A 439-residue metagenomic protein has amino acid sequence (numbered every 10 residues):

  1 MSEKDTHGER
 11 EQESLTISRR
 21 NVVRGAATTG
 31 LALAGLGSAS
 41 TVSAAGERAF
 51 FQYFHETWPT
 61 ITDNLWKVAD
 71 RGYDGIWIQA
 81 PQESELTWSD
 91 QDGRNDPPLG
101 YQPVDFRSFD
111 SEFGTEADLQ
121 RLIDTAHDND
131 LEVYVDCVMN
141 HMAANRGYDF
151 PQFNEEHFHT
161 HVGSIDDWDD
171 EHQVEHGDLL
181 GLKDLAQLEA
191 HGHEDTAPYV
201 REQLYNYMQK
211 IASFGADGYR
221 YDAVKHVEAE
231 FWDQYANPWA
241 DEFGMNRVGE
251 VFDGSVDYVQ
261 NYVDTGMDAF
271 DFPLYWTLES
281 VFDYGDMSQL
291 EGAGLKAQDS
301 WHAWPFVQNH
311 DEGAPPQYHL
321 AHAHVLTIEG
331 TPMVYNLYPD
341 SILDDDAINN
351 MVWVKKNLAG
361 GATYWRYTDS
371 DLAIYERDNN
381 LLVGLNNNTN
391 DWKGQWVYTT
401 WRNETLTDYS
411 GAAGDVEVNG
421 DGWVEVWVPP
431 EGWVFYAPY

Functional and structural regions predicted by a protein language model:
M1-I17, S40: N-terminal secretory signal peptides
E11-S14, F50-T60: Asp/Glu-centered strand-loop micro-motifs enriched in Gly/Pro and often flanked by an aromatic residue
L15, L36-E47: C-terminal segment of N-terminal export signals and the immediately downstream linker at the start of the mature
N21-S40: N-terminal export signals
G46-F50, T62-Y73, Q79-R107, R121-V135 (+1 more regions): Active-site-proximal helices and loops of the catalytic beta/alpha 8
R48, S84-L122, N154-Q187: Aromatic- and acidic-residue-enriched carbohydrate-binding clefts of CAZyme catalytic domains
N140-H141, V227: Short acidic, Gly/Ser-rich segments with clustered Asp/Glu that frequently serve as metal-coordination loops in enzyme
A143-E202, S255, V263-Y284, I342-A362: Glycan-binding loop/region signatures in secreted carbohydrate-active enzymes
